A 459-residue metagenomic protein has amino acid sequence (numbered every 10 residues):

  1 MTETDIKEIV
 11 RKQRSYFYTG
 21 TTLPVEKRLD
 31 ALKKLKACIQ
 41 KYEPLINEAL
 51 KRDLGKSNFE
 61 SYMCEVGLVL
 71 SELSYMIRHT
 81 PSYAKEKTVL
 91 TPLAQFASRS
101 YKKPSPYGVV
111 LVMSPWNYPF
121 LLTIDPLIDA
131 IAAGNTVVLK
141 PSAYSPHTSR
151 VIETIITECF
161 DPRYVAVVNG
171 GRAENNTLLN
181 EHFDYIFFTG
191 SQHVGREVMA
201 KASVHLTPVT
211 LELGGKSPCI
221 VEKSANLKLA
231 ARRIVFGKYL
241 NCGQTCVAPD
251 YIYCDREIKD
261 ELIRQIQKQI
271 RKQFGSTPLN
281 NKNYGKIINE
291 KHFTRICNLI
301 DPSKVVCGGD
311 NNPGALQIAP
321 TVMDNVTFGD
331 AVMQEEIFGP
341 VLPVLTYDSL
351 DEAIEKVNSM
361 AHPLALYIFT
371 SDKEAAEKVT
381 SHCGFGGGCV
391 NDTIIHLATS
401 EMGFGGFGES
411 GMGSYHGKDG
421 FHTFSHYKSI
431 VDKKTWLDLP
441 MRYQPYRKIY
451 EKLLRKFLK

Functional and structural regions predicted by a protein language model:
M1-Y101: N-terminal Rossmann-like NAD(P)+-binding subdomain of aldehyde/semialdehyde dehydrogenases
I6, V25, E43, L227 (+3 more regions): Residues at or immediately preceding the N-termini of alpha-helices
F17, T21, K36-I39, E43 (+13 more regions): Structural signal for hydrophobic packing residues in well-ordered secondary-structure cores of soluble enzyme domains
P24, I220, R271, Q317-K459: Conserved C-terminal structural/oligomerization subdomain of aldehyde/semialdehyde dehydrogenase
R28, L73, G134, V165 (+7 more regions): Residue-level signal for inorganic ion chemistry
L93-L229: Rossmann-like NAD(P) dinucleotide-binding subdomain of oxidoreductase/dehydrogenase enzymes
S149-I152, L178, V198, L262 (+3 more regions): Hydrophobic packing residues within well-ordered alpha-helices of enzyme cores
F160, H193-T327, V390, K452 (+1 more regions): ALDH superfamily catalytic-core signature
